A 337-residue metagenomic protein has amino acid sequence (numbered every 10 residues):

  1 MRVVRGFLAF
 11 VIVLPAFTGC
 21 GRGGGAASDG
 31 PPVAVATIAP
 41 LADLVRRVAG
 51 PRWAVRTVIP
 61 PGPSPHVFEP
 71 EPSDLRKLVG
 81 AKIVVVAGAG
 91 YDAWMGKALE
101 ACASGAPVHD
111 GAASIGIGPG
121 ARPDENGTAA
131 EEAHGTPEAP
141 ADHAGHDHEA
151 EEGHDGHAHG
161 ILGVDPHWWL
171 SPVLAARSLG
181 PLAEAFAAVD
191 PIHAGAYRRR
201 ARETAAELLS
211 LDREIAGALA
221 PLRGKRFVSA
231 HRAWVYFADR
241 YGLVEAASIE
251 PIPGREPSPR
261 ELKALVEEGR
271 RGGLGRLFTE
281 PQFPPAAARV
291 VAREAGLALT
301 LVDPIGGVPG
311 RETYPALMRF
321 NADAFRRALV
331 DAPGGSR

Functional and structural regions predicted by a protein language model:
M1-V3: N-terminal secretory signal peptides that target proteins for export/translocation
G6-G19: Bacterial N-terminal signal peptides
A16-R337: Extracytoplasmic metal-acquisition and chelation regions
